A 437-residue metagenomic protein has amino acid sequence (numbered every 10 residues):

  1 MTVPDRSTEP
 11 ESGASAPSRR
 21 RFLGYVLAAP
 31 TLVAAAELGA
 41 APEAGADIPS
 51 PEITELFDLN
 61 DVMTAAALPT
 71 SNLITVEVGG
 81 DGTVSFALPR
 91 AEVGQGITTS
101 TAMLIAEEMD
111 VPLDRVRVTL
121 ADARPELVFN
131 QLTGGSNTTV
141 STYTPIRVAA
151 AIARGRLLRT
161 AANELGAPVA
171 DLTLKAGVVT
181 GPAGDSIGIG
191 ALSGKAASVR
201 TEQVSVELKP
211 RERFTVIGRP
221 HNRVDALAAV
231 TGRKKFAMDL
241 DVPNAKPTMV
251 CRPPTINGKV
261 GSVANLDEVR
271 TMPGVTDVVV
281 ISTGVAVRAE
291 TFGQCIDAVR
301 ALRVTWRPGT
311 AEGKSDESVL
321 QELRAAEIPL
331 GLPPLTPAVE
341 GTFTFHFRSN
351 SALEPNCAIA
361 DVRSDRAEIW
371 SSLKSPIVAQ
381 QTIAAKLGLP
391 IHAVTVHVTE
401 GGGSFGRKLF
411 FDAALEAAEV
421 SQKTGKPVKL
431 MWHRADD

Functional and structural regions predicted by a protein language model:
T2-D437: Structural alpha/beta core scaffold segments of enzyme domains
